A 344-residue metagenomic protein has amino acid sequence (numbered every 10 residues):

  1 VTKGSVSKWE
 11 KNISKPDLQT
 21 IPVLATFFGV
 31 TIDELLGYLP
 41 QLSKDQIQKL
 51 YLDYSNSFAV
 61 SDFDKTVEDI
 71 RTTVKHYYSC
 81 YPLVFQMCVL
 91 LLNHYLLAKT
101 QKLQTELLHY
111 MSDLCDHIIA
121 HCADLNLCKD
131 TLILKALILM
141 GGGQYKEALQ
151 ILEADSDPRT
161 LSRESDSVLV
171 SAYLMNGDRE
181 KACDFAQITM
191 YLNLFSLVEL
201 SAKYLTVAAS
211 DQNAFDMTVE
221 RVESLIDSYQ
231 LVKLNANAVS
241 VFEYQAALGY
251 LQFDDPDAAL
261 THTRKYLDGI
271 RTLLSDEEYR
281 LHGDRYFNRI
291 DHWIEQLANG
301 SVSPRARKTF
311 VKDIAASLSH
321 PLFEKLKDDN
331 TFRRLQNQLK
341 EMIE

Functional and structural regions predicted by a protein language model:
V1-P16, G37-Q41: Recognition helix of helix-turn-helix/homeodomain-like DNA-binding domains that insert into the DNA major groove
Q19-E34: DNA major-groove recognition helix of helix-turn-helix/homeodomain DNA-binding modules
K44-L50, S79-V84, Y95, A123-L132 (+3 more regions): Generic helix N-cap/helix-start motif at coil->alpha-helix transitions
D45-H76, Q86, N93-K102: Alpha-helical segment of the N-proximal tetratricopeptide repeat
S57, L91, A98, L139 (+3 more regions): Residue at a conserved register position within TPR or TPR-like alpha-solenoid repeats
K65-V74, K102-H121, G143-D157, R179-L192 (+3 more regions): Alpha-helical repeat scaffolds
L197-D329, R333-R334, Q338-E344: Alpha-helical protein-protein interaction modules
